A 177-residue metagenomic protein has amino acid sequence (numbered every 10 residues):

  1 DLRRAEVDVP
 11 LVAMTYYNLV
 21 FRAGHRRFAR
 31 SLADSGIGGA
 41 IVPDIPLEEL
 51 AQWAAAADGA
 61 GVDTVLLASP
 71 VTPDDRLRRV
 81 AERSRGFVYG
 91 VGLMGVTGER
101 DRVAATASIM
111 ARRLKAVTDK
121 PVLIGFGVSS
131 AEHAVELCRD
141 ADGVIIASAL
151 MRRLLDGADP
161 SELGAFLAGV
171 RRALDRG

Functional and structural regions predicted by a protein language model:
D1-I45, R172: Active-site beta->alpha loop and helix N-cap motifs at the rims of alpha/beta catalytic domains
D1-L2, V20-R27, V42-A60, T72-R79 (+3 more regions): Active-site-adjacent beta->alpha loops and helix N-cap segments on the catalytic face of soluble alpha/beta enzymes
D1-V12, A55-S69, A105-V122, L163-G177: Alpha-helix-loop-beta-strand connector modules within alpha/beta enzyme cores
V12-T15, P43, V65-L67, G90-V91 (+1 more regions): A cross-family glycoside hydrolase active-site/sugar-binding cleft signature
L32, V80, L137, A147 (+1 more regions): Conserved, mostly hydrophobic/aromatic
L32-G38, A56-V65, E82-G90, D140-V144: Glycine-enriched alpha-helix->loop->beta-strand junction motifs that scaffold or abut catalytic
S35-I41, P46-E49, Y89-G98, G127-V128 (+1 more regions): Glycine-rich phosphate-binding active-site loops on the catalytic face of alpha/beta enzymes
T72-E82, V117, I124, V128-V144: Catalytic cores of alpha/beta
